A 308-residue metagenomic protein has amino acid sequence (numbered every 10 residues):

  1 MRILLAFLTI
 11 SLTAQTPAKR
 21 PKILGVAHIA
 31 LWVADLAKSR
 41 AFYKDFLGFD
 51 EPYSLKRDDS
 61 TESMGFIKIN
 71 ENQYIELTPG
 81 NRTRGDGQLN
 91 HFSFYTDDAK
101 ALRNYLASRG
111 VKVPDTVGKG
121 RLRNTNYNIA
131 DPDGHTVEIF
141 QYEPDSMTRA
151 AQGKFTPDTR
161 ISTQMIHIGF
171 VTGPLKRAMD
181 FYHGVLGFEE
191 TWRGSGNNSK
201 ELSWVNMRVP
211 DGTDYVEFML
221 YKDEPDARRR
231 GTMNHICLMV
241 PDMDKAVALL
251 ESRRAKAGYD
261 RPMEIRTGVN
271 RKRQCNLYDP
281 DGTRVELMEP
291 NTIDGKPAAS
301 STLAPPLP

Functional and structural regions predicted by a protein language model:
I3-S11: Sec-dependent N-terminal signal peptides
T16-K22, N104-Q164, F170, W192-N198 (+3 more regions): Vicinal oxygen chelate
P21-I23, A30-Y74, G169-V216, R273: Core segments of cupin and vicinal oxygen chelate
G25-A34, G65-K68, N81-L106, T125-A130 (+5 more regions): Vicinal oxygen chelate
K44-G48, D98, A107-V111, G173 (+4 more regions): Sec-exported extracytoplasmic/periplasmic mature domains
L77-G80, I139-F140, F218-D223, M288: Amphipathic N-proximal alpha-helical interface segments
R82-D86, D145-T148, E224-R228, I293-K296: A short local loop/turn or secondary-structure capping micro-motif enriched for an aromatic residue
K176-T267: Structured core of small recognition/catalytic domains
